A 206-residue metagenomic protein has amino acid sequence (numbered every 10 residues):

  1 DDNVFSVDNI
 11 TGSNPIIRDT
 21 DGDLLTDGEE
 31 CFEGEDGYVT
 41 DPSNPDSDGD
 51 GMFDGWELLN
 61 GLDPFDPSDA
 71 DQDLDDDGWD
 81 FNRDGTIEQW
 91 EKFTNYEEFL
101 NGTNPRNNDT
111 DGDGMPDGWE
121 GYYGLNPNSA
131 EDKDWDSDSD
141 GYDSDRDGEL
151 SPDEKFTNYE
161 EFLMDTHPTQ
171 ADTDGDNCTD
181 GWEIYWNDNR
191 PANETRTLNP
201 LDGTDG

Functional and structural regions predicted by a protein language model:
D1-G206: Extracellular calcium-associated, cysteine-rich motifs in secreted modular proteins
